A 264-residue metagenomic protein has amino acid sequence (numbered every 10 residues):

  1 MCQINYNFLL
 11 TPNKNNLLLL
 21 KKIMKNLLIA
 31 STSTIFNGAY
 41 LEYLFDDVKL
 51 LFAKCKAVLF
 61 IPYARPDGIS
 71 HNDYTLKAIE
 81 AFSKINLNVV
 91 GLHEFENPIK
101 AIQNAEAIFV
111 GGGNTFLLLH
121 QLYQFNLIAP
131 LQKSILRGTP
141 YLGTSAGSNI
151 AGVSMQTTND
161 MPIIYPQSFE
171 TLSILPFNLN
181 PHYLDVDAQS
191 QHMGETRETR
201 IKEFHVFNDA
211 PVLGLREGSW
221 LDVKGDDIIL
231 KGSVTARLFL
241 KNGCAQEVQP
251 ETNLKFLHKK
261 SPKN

Functional and structural regions predicted by a protein language model:
Y6-I23: Short, Lys/Arg-enriched N-terminal segments with co-localized hydrophobic residues within the first ~10-30 amino acids
K25-K54, R65-D73, P162-N264: C-terminal and late-domain segments of enzyme folds
L28-I29, A107-G111, L142-G143, L179: Structural motif
L59-Y63, H93: A short beta-strand-loop structural module common to alpha/beta enzyme folds
L76-N88: Short helix-loop-beta junction
L87-T139: Flexible gly/pro-rich beta->alpha loop and the following alpha-helix that scaffold active-site loops
L119-Q121, I128-S190: Class I SAM-dependent methyltransferase SAM-binding "motif I" and its flanking Rossmann-like core
